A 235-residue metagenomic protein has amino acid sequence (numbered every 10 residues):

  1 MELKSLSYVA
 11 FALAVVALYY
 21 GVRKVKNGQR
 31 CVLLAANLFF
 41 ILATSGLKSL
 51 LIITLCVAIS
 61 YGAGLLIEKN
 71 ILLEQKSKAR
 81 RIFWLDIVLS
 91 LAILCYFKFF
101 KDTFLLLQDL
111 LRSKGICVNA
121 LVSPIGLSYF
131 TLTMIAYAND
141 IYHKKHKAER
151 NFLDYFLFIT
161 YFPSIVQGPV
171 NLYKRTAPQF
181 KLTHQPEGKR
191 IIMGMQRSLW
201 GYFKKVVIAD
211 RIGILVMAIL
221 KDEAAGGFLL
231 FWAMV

Functional and structural regions predicted by a protein language model:
M1-V235: Membrane-embedded transmembrane alpha-helical bundles that form the catalytic cores of multi-pass lipid-modifying
